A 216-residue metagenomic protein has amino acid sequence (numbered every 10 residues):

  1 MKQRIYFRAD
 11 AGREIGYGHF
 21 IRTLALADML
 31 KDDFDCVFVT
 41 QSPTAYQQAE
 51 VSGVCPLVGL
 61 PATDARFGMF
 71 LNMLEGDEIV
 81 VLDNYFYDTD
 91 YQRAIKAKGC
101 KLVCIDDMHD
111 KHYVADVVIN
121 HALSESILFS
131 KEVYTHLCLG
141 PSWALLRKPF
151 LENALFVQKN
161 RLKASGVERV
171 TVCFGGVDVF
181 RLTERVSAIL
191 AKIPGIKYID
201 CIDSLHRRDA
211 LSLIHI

Functional and structural regions predicted by a protein language model:
K2-Y6: Extreme N-terminal starter segment of soluble prokaryotic enzymes
R8-Y17, R22-M29, V39-V133, L137-C138: Active-site and donor-binding regions of nucleotide-sugar-utilizing enzymes
G16-G18, G140, G175-G176, S204: Glycine-centered flexibility sites
K31-V37, C55, P194-Y198: A generic structural motif
C36-S42, I199-S204: Short internal beta-strands
A115-V179: A nucleotide-sugar donor-handling region in carbohydrate enzymes
L155-L211: Conserved catalytic-core segment of nucleotide-activated headgroup transferases in glycan assembly
I214-I216: Conserved small/polar residues in nucleotide/adenosyl-binding loops
